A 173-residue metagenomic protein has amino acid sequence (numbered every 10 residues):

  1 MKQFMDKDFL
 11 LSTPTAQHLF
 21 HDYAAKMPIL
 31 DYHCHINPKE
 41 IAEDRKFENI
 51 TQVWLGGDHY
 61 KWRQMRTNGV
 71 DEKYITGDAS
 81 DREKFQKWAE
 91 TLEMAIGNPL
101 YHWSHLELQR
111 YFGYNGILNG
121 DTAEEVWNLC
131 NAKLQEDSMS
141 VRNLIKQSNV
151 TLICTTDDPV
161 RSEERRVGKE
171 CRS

Functional and structural regions predicted by a protein language model:
M1-P28, C34-S173: Metal-cofactor-binding active-site regions of metalloenzymes
